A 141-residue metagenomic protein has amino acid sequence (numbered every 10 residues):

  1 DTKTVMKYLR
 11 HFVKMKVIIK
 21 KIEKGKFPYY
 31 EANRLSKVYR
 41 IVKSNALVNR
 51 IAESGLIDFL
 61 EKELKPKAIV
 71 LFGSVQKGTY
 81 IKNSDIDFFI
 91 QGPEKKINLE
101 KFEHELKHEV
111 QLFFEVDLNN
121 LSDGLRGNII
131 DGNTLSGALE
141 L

Functional and structural regions predicted by a protein language model:
D1-K67, Q76-N83, Q91-L141: Catalytic core of pol beta-like nucleotidyltransferases
